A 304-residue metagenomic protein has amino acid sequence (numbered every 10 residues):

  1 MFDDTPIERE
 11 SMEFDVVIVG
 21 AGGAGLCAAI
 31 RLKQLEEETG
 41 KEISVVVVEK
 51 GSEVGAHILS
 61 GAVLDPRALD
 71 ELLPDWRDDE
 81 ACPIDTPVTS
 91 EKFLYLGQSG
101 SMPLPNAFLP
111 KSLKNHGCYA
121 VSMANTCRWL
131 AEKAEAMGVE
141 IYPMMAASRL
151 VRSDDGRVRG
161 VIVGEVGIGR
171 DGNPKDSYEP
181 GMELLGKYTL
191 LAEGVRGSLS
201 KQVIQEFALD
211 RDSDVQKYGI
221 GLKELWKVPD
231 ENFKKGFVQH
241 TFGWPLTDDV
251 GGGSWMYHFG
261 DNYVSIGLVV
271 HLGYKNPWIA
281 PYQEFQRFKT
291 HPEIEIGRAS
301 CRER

Functional and structural regions predicted by a protein language model:
M1-V19, G23, G138-Y142: Glycine/serine-rich loop-strand microenvironments at binding/catalytic pocket rims
V16, S44-S52, G186-L190: Extended hydrophobic secondary-structure segments that form protein cores and membrane-embedded regions
V16-V46: N-terminal Rossmann-like FAD-binding beta1-loop-alpha1 element of flavoenzymes
A21-G22, K50, M123: Glycine-rich Rossmann-fold phosphate-binding loop(s) that bind the pyrophosphate of adenine dinucleotide cofactors
A24, E53, R196: Conserved Rossmann-like nucleotide-cofactor binding loop
R31, T39-K41, A124, R128-W129 (+1 more regions): Predominantly flavin-linked oxidoreductase catalytic cores and closely associated redox partners
E42-G100: N-terminal FAD cofactor-binding segment of flavoenzymes
E295-E303: Residue-level detector of conserved catalytic or cofactor/ligand-binding positions in enzyme active sites
